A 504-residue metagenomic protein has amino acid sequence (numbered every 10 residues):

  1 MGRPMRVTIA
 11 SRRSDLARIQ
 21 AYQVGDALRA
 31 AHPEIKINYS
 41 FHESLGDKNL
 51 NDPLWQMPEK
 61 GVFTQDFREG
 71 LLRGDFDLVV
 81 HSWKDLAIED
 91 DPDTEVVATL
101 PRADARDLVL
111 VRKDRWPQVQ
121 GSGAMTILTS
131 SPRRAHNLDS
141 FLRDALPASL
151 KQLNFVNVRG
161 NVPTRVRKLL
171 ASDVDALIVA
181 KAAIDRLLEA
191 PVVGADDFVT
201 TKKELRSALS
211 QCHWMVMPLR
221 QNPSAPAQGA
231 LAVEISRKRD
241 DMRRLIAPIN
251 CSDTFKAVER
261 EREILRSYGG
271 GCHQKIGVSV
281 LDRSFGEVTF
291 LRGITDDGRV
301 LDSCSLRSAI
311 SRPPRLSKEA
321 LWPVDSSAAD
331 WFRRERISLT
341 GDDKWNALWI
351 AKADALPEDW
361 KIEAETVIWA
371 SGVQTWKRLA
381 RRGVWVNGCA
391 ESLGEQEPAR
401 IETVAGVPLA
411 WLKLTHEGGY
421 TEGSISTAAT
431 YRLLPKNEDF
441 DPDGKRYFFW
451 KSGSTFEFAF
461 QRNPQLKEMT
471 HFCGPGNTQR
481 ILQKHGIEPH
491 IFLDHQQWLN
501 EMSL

Functional and structural regions predicted by a protein language model:
G2-M57, T64, W83-E89, N137-R315: Small-molecule-sensing regulatory modules
M5-V7, S122-T126, L409, R446: Nucleotide donor/acceptor-binding cores
A10-R13, A124-S131, L169, G372: Short beta-strand->loop
P33, T295-L504: Signature of uroporphyrinogen-III synthase
E34, D75-F76, V174, H273 (+2 more regions): Short, high-confidence coil segments that cap the C-terminus of an alpha-helix and link into the following beta-strand
N51-L78, W345-A355: Short, structured active-site "lid" loops
F63, R68, H81, I178-A180 (+2 more regions): Short beta-strand and adjacent tight-turn residues that come in two discontinuous sequence segments and form the edges
W83-K84, D90-L153, C212-M215, L219 (+2 more regions): A conserved helix-loop-strand patch within extracytoplasmic ligand-binding domains of the periplasmic binding
